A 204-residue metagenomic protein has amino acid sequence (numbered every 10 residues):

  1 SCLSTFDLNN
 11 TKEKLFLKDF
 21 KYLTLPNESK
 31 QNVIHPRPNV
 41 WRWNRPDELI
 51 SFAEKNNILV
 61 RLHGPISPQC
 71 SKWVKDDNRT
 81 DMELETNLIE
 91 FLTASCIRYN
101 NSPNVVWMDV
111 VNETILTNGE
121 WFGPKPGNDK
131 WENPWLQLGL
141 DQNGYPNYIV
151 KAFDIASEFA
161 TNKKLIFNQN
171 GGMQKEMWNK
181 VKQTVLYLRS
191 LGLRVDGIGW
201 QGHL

Functional and structural regions predicted by a protein language model:
S1, L62, G197-I198: A generic structural-conservation signal
S1-Y22, P26: Boundary/entry segment of secreted carbohydrate-active catalytic domains
C2, P38-N39, L204: Short, flexible loop segments at the rims of nucleotide/cofactor-binding pockets, characterized by
F6-K14, G119-G123, A152-F153, Q174-L191: Distinct, well-ordered alpha-helical segments
K18-P36, N44-M173: Substrate-binding cleft and catalytic face of glycoside hydrolase catalytic domains, especially the flexible beta-alpha
V40-P46, K180-Q183: Charged helix-capping and loop-helix junction motifs
K163-L204: Extracellular glycoside hydrolase catalytic/binding regions
